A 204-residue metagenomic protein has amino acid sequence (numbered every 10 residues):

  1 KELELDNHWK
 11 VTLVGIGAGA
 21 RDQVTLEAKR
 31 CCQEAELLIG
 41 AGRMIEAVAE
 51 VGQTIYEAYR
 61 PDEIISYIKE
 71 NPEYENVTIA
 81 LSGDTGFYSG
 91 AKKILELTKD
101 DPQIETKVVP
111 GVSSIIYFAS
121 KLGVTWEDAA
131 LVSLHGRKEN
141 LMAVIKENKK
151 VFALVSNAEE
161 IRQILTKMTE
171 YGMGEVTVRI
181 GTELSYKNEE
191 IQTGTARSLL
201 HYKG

Functional and structural regions predicted by a protein language model:
K1-L13, N76-V77, N148-G204: A contiguous loop/helix-start segment that scaffolds small-molecule binding in enzyme catalytic cores
K1-V108, I116: Class I S-adenosyl-L-methionine
I39-A41, I79-L81, T106-G111, L131-S133 (+2 more regions): General beta-strand structural signal in soluble alpha/beta enzymes
I45-A47, F87, S113-I116, K138-E139 (+2 more regions): Short gly/pro/ser/thr-enriched loop/turn and capping motifs at secondary-structure boundaries
T54-P61, P102-K107, W126-S133, M173-I180: Short hydrophobic/aromatic-enriched beta-strand-loop microsegments
I64-P72, N140-I145, L200: Short amphipathic alpha-helix with an adjacent loop that forms part of the alpha/beta core around
S114-E147, S156: Short, glycine-/small-residue-rich phosphate/pyrophosphate-handling segment
